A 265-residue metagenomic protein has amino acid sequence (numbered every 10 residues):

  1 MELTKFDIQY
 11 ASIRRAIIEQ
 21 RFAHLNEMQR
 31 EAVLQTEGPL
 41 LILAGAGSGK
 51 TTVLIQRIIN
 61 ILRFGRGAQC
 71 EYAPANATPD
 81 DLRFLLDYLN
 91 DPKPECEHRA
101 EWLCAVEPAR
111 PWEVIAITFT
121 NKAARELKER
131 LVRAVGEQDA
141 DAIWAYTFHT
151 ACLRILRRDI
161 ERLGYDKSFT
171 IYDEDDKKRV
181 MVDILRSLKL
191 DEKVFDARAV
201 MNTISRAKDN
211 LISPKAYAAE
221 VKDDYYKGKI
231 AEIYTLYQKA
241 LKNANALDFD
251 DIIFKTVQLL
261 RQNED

Functional and structural regions predicted by a protein language model:
E2-E19, E37-G38, I59-E264: A basic/glycine-biased coupling hinge at the interface between accessory DNA-binding modules
A23-M28: Short helix-coil-helix linker/hinge
Q29, A46-G47, T120: A sequence-level detector for short glycine-anchored, His/Arg-bearing signature motifs that mark catalytic or binding
R30, E264-D265: Short hydrophobic/charged patches on amphipathic alpha-helices used for structural packing and interfaces
V33-L34: A cross-family signal for key residues in well-ordered alpha-helices that form functional helical elements
G38-R57: Walker A/P-loop
